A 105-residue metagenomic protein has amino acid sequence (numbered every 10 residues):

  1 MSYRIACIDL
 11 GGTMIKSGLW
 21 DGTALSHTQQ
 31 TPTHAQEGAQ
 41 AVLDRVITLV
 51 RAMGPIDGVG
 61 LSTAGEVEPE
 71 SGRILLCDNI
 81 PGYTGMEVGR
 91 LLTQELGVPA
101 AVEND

Functional and structural regions predicted by a protein language model:
M1-S2, G54, L61, I74: Hydrophobic alpha-helical segments and their boundary regions
S2-A41, I74: Short glycine-rich, Thr/Ser-proximal phosphate-binding strand/loop in the N-terminal lobe of ATP-dependent enzymes
R4-D9, I56-G60, A101: Short glycine-aspartate micro-motif
T13, A64-V67: Short glycine-rich anion-binding loops that position phosphate/pyrophosphate groups of nucleotides and phosphorylated
D21-L25, R51-G58, L96-V98: Short glycine/proline-enriched coil/turn segments at helix->beta-strand junctions
A35-I47, D57, E66-D105: Glycine-rich phosphate-binding loop and adjoining helix at the ATP-binding site of ATP-dependent phosphoryl-transfer
